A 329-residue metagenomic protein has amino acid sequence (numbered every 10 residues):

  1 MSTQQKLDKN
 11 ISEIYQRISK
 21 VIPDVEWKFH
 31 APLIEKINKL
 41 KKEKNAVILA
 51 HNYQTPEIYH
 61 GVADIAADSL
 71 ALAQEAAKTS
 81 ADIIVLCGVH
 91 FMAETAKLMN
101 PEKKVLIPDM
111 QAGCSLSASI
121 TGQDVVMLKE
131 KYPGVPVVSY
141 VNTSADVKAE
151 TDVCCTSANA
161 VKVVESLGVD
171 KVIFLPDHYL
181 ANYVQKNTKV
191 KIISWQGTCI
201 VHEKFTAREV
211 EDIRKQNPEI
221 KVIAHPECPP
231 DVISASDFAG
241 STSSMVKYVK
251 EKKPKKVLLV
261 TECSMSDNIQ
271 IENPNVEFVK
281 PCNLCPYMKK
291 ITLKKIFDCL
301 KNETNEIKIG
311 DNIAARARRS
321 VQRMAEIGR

Functional and structural regions predicted by a protein language model:
S2-R329: Active-site loop-to-helix "anion-binding N-cap" substructures in soluble metabolic enzymes
